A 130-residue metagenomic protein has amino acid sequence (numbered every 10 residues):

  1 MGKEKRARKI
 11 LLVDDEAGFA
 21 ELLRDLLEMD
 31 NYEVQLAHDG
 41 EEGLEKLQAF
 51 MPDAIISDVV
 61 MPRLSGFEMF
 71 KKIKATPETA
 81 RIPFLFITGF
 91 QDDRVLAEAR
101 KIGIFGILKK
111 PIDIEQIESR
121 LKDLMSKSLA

Functional and structural regions predicted by a protein language model:
M1-K9, E115-A130: Non-catalytic signal-transmission and effector/linker regions of two-component phosphorelay proteins
E21-M29: Charged docking surfaces used in two-component/phosphorelay signaling
R24, E68, Q91-I107, Q116-S119 (+1 more regions): Alpha4 helix (beta4-alpha4-beta5 surface) of REC/receiver domains from two-component response regulators
N31-H38, K46, L108: Short hydrophobic/Thr-rich beta-strand motif most characteristic of the beta2 strand and flanking loop of CheY-like
H38-E42, S65-K71: Acidic catalytic/metal-coordinating carboxylates
F50-I56: Active-site beta3 strand of CheY-like receiver
M61: Receiver (REC) domain active-site loop signature in two-component systems and cognate sites in sensor histidine kinases
